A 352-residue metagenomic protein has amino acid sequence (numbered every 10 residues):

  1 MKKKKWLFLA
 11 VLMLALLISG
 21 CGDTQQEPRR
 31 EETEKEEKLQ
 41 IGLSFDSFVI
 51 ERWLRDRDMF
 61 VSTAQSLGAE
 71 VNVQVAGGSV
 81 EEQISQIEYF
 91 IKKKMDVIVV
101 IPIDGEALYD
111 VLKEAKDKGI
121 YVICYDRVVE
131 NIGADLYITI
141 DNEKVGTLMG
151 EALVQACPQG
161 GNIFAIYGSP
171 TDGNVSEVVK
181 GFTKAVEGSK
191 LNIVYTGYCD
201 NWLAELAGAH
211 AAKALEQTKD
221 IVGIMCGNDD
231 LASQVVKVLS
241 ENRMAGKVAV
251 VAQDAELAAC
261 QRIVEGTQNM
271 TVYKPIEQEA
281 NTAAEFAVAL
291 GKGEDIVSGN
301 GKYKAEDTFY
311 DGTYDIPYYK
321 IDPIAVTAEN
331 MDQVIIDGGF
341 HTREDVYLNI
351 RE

Functional and structural regions predicted by a protein language model:
K2-K3, G22-E352: A residue-level marker of the well-folded mature domains of exported/periplasmic proteins
K4-V11: Sec-dependent signal peptide recognition, specifically the positively charged N-region followed immediately by
L17-G20: C-terminal motif of bacterial Sec signal peptides marking the signal peptidase cleavage site
